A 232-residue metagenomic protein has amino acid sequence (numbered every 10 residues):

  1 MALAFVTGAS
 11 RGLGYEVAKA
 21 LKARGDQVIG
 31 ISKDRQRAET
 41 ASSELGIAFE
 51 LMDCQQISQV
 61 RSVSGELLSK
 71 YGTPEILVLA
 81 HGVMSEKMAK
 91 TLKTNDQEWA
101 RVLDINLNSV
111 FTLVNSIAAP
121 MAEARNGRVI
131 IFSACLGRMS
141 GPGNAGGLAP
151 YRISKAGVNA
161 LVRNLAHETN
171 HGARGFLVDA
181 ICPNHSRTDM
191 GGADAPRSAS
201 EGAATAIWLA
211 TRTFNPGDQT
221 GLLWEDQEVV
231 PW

Functional and structural regions predicted by a protein language model:
A2-I29: Canonical Rossmann dinucleotide-binding motif of NAD(H)/NADP(H)-dependent dehydrogenases/reductases, specifically
E44-S58: Rossmann-fold cofactor-recognition segment
S62-G65, S69, A89-K93, Q97-D104: Active-site Tyr-X3-Lys motif and surrounding loop/helix of classical short-chain dehydrogenase/reductase
T73-P74, M121-C135, G172-F176: Active-site loop of short-chain dehydrogenase/reductase
V78, L113-I117, M121, L161-V162 (+1 more regions): Hydrophobic positions on the long internal alpha-helix of Rossmann-like NAD(P)-dependent oxidoreductase domains
V83, K90-D96, R128-H171: Catalytic loop of short-chain dehydrogenase/reductase
G172-F176, A180-I181, G192-W232: C-terminal helical subdomain
